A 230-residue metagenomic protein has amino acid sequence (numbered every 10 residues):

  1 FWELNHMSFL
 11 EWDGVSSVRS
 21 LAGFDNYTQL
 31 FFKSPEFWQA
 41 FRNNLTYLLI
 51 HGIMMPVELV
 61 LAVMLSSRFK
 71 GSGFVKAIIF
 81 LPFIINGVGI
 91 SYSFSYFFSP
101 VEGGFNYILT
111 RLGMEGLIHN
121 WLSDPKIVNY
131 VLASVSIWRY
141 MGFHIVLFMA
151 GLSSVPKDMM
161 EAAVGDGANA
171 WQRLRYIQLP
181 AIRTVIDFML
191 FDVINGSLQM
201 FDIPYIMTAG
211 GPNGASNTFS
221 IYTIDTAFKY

Functional and structural regions predicted by a protein language model:
F1-Y230: A structural signal for multi-pass alpha-helical bundles of membrane permease subunits that mediate small-molecule
